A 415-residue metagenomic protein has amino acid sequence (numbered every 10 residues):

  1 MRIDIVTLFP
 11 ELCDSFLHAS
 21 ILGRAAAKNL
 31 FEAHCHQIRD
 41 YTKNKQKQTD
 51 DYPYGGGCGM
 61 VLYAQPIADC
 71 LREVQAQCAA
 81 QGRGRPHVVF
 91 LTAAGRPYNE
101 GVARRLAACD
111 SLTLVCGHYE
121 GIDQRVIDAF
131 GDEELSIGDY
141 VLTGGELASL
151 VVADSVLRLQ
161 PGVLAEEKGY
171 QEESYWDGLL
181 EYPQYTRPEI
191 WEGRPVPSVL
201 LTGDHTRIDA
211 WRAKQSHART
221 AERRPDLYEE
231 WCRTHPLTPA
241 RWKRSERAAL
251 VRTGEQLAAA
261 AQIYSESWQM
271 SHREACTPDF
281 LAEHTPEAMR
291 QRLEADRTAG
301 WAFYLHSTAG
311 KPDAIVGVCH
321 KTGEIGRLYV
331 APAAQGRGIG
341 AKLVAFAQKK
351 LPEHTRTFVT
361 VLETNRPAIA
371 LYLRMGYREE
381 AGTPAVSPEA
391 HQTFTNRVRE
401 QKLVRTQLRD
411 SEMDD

Functional and structural regions predicted by a protein language model:
L62-H118: S-adenosyl-L-methionine/SAH cofactor-binding core of RNA-modifying enzymes
K243-Q262: A short beta-loop-alpha structural element at the N-terminal edge of CoA-dependent acyl/N-acetyltransferase catalytic
S265-R292: Conserved GNAT-fold acetyl-CoA-binding loop/helix
P286-L305, A314, E324: A short helix-loop-beta-strand connector motif used in the catalytic cores of GNAT acetyltransferases and, in some
G310-Y329: Conserved beta-strand in the GNAT
V330, G336-K349, I369-R374: Conserved acetyl-CoA-binding loop-helix of GNAT-fold acetyltransferases
K350-V361: Conserved GNAT acetyl-CoA-binding A-motif
V359-I369, A385-R399: Conserved beta-strand-loop-alpha-helix junction that forms the acyl-donor binding cleft
